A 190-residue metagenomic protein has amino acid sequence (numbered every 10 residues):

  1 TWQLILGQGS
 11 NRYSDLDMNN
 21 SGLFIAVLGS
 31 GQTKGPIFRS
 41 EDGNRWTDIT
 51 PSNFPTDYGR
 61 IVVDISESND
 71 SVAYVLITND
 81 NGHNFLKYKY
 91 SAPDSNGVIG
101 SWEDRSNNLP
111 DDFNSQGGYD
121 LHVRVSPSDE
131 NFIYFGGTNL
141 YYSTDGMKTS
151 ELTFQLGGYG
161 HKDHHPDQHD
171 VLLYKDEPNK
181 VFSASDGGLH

Functional and structural regions predicted by a protein language model:
T1-H190: Beta-propeller blade termini and top-face loops
